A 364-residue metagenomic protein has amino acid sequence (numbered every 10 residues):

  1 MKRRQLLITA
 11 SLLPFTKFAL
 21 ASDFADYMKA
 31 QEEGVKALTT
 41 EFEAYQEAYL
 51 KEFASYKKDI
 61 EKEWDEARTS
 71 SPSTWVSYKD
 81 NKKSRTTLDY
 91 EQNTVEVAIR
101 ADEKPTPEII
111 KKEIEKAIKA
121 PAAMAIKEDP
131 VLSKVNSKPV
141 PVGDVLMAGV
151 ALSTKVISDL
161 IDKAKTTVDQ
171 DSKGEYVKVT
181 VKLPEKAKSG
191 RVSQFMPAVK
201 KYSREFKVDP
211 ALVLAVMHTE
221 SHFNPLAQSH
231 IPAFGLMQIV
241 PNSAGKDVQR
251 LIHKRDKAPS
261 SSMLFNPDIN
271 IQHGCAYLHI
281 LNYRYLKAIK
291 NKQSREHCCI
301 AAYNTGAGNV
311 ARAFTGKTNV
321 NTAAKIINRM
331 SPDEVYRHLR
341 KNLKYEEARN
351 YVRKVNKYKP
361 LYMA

Functional and structural regions predicted by a protein language model:
K2-Q5, A10, K17-H218, L226 (+3 more regions): Cell-wall glycan-active module
Q194-K201, A211-L212, G235, N266-I269 (+6 more regions): Extracytoplasmic/secreted proteins, especially bacterial periplasmic and envelope-associated proteins
T219, V240, Y303: Active-site-proximal beta-strand/loop segments in catalytic clefts of secreted hydrolases
T219-E220, Y277: Amphipathic alpha-helical interface segments
S221-H230, K246, L281, T305-K317: Secretory-pathway/luminal and periplasmic proteins that interact with or process carbohydrate-rich
N224, M237-V240, K344: Generic, ordered loop/turn and secondary-structure boundary motif
H230-K257, I269-I280, I327-M330, V355: Substrate-binding/active-site groove segments that recognize and process beta-1,4-linked N-acetyl-hexosamine
S261: Short, aromatic/His-centered strand-loop micro-motif at the edge of beta-sheets
